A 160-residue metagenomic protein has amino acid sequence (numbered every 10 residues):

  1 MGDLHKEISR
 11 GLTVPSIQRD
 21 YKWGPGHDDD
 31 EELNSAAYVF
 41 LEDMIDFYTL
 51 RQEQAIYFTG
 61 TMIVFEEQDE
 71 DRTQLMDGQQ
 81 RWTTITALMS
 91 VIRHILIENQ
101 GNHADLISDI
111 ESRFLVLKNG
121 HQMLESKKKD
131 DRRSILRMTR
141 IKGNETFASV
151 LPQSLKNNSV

Functional and structural regions predicted by a protein language model:
M1-V160: Glycine- and hydrophobic-rich flexible loops that cap the catalytic core of alpha/beta enzyme folds
